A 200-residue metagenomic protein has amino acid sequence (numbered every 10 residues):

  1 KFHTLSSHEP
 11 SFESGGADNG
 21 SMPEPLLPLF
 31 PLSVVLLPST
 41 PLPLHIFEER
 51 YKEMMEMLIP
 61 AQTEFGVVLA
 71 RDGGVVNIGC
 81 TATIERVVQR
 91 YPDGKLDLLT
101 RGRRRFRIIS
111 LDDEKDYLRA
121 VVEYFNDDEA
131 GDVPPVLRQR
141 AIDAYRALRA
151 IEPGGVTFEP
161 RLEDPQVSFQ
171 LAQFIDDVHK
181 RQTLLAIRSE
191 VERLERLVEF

Functional and structural regions predicted by a protein language model:
K1-S21: N-terminal amphipathic/basic-hydrophobic helices that include classical n-h-c signal peptides and signal-anchor
D18-F200: N-terminal low-complexity, acidic/polar interaction/targeting segments
